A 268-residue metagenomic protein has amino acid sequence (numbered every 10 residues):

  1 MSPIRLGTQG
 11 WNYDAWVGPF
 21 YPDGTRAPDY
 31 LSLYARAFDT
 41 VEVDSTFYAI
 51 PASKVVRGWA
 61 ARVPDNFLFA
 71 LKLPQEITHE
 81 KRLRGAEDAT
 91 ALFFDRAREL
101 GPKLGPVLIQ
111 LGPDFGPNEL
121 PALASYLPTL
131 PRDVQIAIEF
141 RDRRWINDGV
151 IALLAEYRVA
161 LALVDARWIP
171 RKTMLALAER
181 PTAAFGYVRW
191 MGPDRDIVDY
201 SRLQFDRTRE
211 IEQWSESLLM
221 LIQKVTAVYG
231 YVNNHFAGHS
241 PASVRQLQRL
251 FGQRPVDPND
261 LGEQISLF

Functional and structural regions predicted by a protein language model:
M1-F268: Residues lining hydrophobic/aromatic ligand-binding pockets adjacent to catalytic sites
